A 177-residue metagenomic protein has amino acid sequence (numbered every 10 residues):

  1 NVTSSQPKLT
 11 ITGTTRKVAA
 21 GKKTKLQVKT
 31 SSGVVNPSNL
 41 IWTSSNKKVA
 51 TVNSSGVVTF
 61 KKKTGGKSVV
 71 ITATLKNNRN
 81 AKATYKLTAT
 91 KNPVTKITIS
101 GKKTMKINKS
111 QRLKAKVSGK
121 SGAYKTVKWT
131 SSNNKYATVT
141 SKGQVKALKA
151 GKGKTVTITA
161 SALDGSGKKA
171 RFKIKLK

Functional and structural regions predicted by a protein language model:
N1-K177: Extracytoplasmic soluble-region selector
